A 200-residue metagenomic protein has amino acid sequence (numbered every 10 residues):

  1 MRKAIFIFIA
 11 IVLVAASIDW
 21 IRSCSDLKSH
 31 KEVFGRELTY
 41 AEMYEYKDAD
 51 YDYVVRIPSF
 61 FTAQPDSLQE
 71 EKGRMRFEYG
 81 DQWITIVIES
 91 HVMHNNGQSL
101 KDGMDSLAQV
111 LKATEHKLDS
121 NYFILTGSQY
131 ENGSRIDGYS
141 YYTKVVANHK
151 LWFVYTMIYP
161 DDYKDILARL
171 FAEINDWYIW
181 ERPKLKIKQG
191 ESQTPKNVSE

Functional and structural regions predicted by a protein language model:
R2-M75, Y79, Y122, I136 (+2 more regions): N-terminal targeting sequences that direct proteins away from the cytosol to non-cytosolic compartments
P65-I166: Conserved polar/disulfide-associated segments of primarily extracytoplasmic proteins
